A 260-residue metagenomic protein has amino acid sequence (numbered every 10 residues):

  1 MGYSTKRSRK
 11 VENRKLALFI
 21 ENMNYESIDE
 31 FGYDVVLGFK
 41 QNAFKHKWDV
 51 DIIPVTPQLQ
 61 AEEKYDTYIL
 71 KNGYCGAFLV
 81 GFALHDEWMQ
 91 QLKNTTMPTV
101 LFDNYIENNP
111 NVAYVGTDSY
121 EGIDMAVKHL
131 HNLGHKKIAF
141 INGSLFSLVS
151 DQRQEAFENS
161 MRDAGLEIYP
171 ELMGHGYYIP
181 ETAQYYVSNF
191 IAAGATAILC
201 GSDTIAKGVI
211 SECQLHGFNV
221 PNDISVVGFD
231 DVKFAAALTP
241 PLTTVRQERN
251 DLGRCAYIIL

Functional and structural regions predicted by a protein language model:
M1-E12: N-terminal helix-turn-helix DNA-binding module of bacterial transcription factors
R14-K128, Y186-A193: Alpha-helical recognition/docking segments in bacterial nutrient-uptake and carbohydrate-utilization systems
A17, G73-G81, A139-I141, M173 (+2 more regions): Periplasmic-binding protein-like
A43-V55, F140, E158-T182: Short beta-strand elements in bilobed, periplasmic/extracellular small-molecule ligand-binding domains
L84-H85, F146, R153, T204-A206: Alpha-helix capping/helix-boundary segments
Y114-F140, E158-N159, I179-S188, A206 (+1 more regions): Hydrophobic alpha-helical segments within soluble ligand-binding/sensing domains
Q184-L260: Flexible loop/turn connectors
